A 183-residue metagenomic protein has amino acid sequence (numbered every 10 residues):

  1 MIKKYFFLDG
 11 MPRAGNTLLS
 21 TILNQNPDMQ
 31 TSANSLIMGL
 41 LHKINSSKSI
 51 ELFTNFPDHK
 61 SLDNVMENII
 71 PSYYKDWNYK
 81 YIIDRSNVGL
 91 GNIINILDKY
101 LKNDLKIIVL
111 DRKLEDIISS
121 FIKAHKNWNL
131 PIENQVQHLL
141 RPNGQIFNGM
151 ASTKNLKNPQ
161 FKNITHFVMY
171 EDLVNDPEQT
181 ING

Functional and structural regions predicted by a protein language model:
M1-I69, D76-W77: PAPS-dependent sulfotransferase catalytic core
S20, I70-P71, I94-D98: Short amphipathic alpha-helical segments and helix-helix/interface helices
Y73-K75, N158: A general structural signal for short secondary-structure junctions and capping/turn motifs
K80-G183: PAPS-dependent sulfotransferase catalytic domain
